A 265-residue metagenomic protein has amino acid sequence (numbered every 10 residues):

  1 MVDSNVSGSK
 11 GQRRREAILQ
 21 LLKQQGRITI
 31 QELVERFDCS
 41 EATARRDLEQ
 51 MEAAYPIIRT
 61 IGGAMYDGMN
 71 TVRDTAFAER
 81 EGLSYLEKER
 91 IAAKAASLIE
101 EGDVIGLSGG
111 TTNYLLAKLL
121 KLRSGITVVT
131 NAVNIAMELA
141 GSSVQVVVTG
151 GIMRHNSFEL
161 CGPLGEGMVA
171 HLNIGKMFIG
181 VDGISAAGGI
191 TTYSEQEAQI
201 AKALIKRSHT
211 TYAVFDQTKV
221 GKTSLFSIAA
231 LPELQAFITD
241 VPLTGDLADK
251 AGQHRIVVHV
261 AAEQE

Functional and structural regions predicted by a protein language model:
V2-Q20, Q24-L33, D38, A42 (+2 more regions): Conserved phosphate- and dinucleotide-binding cores of soluble alpha/beta proteins, encompassing both enzyme active
V2-Q31, E35-G106, A117-R123, M137-V144: HTH-adjacent hinge/linker in prokaryotic transcriptional regulators
G68, G109, F215: Pocket-edge structural micro-motifs
T111-Y114: Gly/Ser/Thr-rich loops at beta-strand to alpha-helix junctions that form or flank small-molecule/cofactor-binding
